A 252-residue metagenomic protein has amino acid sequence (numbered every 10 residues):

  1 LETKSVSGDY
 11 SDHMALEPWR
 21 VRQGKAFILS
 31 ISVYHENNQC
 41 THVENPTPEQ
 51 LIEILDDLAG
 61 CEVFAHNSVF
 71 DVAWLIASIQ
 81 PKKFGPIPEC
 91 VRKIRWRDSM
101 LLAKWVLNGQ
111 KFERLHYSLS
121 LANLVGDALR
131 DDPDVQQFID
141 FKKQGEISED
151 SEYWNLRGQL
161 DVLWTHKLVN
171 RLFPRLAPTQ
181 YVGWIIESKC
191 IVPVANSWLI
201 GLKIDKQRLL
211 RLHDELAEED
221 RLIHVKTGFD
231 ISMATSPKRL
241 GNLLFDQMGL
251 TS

Functional and structural regions predicted by a protein language model:
L1-S32, E36-Q39, P86, H116 (+2 more regions): Conserved "right-hand" nucleotidyltransferase catalytic core of DNA-directed polymerases
G24-L29, V33-P174: Active-site-proximal helix-loop-helix substrate-binding element of RNase H-like nuclease domains
